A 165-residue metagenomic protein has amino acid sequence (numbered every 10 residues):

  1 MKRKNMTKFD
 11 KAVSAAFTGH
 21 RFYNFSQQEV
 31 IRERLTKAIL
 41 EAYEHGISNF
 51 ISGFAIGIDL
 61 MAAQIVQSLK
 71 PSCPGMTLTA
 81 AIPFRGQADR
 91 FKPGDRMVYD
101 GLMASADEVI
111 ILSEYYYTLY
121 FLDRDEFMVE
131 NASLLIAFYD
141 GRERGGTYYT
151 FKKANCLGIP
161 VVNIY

Functional and structural regions predicted by a protein language model:
K2-Y165: Acidic/glycine-enriched connector segments
